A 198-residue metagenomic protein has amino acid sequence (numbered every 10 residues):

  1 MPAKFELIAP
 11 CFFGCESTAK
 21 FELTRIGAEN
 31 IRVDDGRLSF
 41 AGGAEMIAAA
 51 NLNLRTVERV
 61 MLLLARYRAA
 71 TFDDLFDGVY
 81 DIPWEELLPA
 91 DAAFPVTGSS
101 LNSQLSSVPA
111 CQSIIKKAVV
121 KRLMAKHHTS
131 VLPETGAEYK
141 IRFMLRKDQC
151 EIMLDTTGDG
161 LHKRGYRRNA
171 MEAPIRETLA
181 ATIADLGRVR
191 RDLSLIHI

Functional and structural regions predicted by a protein language model:
P2-A137: Non-catalytic nucleic-acid substrate-recognition regions in nucleic-acid-modifying enzymes
A9-C15, A41-G42, M46-I47, N51 (+1 more regions): S-adenosyl-L-methionine
P133-K147: Glycine/charge-rich, flexible interdomain linkers and switch-proximal surface loops that mediate coupling
I196-I198: Conserved small/polar residues in nucleotide/adenosyl-binding loops
